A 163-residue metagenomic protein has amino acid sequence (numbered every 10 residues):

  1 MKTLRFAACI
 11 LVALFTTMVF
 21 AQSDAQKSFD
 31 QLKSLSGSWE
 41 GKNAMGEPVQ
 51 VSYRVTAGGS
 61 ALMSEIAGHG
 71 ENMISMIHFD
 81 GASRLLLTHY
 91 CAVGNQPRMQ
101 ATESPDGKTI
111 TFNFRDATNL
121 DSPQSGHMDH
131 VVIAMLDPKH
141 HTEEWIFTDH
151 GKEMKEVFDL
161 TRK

Functional and structural regions predicted by a protein language model:
M1-I10: Bacterial N-terminal signal peptides that target proteins for export
A21-K163: Hydrophobic small-molecule pocket/channel-lining residues, especially in calycin-type beta-barrels
